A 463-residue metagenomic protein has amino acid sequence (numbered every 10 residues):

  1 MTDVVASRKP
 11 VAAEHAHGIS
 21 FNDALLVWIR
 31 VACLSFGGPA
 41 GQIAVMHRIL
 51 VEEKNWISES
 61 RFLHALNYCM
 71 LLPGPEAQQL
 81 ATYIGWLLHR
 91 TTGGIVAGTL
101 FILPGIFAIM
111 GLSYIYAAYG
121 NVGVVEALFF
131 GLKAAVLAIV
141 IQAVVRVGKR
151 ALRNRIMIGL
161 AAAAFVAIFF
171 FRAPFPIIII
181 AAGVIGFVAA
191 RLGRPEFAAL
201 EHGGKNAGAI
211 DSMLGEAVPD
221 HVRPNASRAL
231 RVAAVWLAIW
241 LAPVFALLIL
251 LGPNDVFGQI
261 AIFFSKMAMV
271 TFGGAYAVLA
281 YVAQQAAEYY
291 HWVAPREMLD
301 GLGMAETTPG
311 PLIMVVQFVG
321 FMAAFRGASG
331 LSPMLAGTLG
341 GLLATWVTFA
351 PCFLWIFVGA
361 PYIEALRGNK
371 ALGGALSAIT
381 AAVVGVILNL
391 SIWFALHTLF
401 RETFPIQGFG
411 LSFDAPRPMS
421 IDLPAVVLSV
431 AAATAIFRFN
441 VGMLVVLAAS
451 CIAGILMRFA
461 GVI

Functional and structural regions predicted by a protein language model:
M1-L72, E76, Y83-T308, L312-I463: Multi-pass membrane proteins that catalyze or facilitate reactions on polyprenyl-/lipid-phosphate substrates and their
